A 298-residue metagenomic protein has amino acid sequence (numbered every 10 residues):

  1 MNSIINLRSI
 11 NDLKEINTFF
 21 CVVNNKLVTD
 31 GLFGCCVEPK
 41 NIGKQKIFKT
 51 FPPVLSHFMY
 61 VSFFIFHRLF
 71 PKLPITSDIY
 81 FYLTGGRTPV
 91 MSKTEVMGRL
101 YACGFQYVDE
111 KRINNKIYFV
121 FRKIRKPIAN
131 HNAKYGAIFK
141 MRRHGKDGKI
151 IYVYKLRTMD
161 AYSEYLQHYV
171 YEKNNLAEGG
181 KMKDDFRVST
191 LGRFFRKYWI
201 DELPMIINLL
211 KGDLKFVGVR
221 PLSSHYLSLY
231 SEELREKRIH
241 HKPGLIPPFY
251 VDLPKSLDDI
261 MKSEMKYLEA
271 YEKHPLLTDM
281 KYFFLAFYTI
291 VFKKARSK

Functional and structural regions predicted by a protein language model:
M1-I4: A short acidic, Gly/Pro-enriched loop at the edge of an enzyme's catalytic core that lines a small-molecule cofactor
N6-E15, P39-I42: Short acidic, S/G/P-rich loop/turn micro-motifs used as interaction or catalytic elements
N17-L32: A short glycine-rich, Lys/Arg-flanked "PGG" loop and its adjoining helix->strand segment in the class I
T29-G43: Conserved beta-strand signature within the Rossmann-like core of class I S-adenosyl-L-methionine
N41-Q45, K116-F119, S224-Y226: Short catalytic/ligand-binding loop motif for oxyanion handling, primarily in non-cytosolic enzymes, centered on
I42, K46-M97: C-terminal alpha-helical "lid/dimerization" subdomain adjacent to the S-adenosyl-L-methionine
M97-N132: Core SAM-dependent methyltransferase catalytic element
R125-K298: Conserved small/aromatic sequence motifs within transmembrane helices
